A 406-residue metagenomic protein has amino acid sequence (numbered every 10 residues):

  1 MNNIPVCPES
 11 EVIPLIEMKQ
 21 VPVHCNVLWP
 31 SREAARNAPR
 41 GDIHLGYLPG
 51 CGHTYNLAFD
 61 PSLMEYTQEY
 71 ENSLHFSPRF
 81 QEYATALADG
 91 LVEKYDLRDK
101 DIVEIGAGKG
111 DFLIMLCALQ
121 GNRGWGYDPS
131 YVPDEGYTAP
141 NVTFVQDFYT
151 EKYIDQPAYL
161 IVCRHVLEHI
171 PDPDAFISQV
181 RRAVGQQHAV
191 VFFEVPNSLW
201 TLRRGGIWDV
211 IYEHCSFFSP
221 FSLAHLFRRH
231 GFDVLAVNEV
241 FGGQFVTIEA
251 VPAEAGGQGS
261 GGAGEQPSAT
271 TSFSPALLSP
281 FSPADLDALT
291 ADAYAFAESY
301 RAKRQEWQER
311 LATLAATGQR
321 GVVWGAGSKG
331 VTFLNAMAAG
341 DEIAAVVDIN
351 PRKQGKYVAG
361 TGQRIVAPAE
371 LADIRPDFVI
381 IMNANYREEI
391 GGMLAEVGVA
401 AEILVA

Functional and structural regions predicted by a protein language model:
M1-S77, N238, E249: N-terminal juxtadomain amphipathic helix that follows a signal peptide/anchor or precedes a small N-terminal auxiliary
V23-N26, V191-S216, P220-A224: Short, glycine-/aromatic-enriched active-site segment of Class I SAM-dependent methyltransferases
G90-L97, F112-M115, E249-A255, A269-A406: Hydrophobic, well-ordered beta-alpha structural blocks that scaffold small-molecule cofactor pockets
R123-D128: Conserved SAM-binding motif I beta-strand of class I
Y137-K152, R364-V366: Conserved SAM-binding strand-loop segment of SAM-dependent methyltransferases
Y159-V162: A conserved beta-strand element that flanks and buttresses the S-adenosyl-L-methionine
D174-V190: A short glycine-rich, Lys/Arg-flanked "PGG" loop and its adjoining helix->strand segment in the class I
Q187-P196, E402-V405: Conserved beta-strand signature within the Rossmann-like core of class I S-adenosyl-L-methionine
